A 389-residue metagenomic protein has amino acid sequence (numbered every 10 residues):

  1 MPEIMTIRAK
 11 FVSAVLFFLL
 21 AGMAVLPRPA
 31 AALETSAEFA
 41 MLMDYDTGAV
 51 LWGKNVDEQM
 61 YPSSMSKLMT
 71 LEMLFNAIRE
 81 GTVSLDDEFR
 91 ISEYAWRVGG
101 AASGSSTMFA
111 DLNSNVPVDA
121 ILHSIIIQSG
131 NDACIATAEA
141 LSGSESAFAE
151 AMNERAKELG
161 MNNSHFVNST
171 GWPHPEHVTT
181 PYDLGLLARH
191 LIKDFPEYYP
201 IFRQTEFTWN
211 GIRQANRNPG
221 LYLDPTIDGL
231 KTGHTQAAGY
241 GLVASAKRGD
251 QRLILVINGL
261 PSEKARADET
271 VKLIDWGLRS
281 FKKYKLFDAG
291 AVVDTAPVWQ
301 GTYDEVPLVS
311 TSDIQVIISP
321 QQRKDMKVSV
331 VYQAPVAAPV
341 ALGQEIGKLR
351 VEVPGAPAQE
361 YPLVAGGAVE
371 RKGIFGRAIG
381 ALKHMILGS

Functional and structural regions predicted by a protein language model:
M1, L19-L20, I227: N-terminal targeting leader peptides, primarily classical Sec-type signal peptides for secretion
E3-V15: Bacterial N-terminal signal peptides that target proteins for export
I4, N153-A156, I386-L387: Periplasmic/cell-envelope proteins involved in peptidoglycan metabolism and beta-lactam response
S13-A24: Bacterial N-terminal signal peptides
M23-E34, V364: Bacterial Sec-dependent signal peptides at the C-terminal "C-region" and cleavage site
A30-Y182, R189-K193, F207: Active-site-adjacent loops and short helices of periplasmic peptidoglycan-processing enzymes
M161-H165, P173-S389: Domain-terminus/edge residues, biased toward the C-terminal soluble/receptor-binding domains of extracytoplasmic
